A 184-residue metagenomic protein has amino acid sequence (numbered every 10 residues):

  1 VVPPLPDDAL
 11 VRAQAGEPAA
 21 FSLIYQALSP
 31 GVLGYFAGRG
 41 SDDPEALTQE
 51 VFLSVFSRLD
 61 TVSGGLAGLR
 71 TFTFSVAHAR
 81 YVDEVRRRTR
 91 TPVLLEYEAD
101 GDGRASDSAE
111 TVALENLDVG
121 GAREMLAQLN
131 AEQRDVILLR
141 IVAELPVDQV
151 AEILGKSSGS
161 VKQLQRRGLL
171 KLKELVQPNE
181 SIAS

Functional and structural regions predicted by a protein language model:
V1-P30, G38, V119: N-terminal module of bacterial RNA polymerase sigma factors
V2-P3, D83, T91-V119, P146: Internal acidic/polar
Q14-S22, L33-E50, G64, S158: Short, charged helix-capping/linker segments at alpha-helix termini
I24-D42, S57-R58, L126, L175-P178: Amphipathic, Lys/Arg- and hydrophobic-enriched alpha-helical face
F36, R86, L129, L169-S184: Short, Lys/Arg-enriched C-terminal cap helix and immediately downstream tail that follows
G38, D60-G64, S75-E96, E115: Arg/Lys-rich amphipathic alpha helix in sigma70-family domain 2
A46-L53, A67-A79: Structural recognition of an alpha-helix C-terminal capping motif at a helix-to-coil junction
H78, V82, Q133, V142 (+2 more regions): DNA-recognition helix of helix-turn-helix
